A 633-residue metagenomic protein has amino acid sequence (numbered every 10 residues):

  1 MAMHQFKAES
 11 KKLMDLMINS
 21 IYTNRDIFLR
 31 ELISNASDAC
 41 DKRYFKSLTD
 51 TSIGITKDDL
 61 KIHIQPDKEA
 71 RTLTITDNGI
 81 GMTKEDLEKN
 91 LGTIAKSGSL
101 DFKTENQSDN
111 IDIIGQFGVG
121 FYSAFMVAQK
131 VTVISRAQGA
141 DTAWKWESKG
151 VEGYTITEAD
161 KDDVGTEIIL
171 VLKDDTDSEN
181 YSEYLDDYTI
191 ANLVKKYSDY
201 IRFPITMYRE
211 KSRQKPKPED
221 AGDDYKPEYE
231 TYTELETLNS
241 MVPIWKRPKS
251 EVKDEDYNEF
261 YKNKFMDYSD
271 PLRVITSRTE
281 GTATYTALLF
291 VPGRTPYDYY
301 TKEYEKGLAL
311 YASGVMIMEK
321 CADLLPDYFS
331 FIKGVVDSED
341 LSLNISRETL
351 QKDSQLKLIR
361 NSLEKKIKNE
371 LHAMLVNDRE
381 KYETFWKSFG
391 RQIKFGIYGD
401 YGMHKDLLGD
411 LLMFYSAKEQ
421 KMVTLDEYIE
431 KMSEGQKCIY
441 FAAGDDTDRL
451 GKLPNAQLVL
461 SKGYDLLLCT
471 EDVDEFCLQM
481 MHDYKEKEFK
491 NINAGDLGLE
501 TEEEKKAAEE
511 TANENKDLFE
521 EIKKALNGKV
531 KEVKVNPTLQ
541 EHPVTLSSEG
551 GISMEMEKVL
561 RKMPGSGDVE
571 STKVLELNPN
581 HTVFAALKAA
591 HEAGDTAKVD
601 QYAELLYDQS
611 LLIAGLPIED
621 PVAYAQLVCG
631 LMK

Functional and structural regions predicted by a protein language model:
M1-D187, N192, K215: GHKL (Bergerat-fold) ATPase N-terminal catalytic module, capturing the glycine-rich phosphate-binding loop and acidic
I113, I134-G153, K173-E183, Y188-K633: GHKL/Bergerat-fold ATPase module in large chromosome/replication-associated machines
